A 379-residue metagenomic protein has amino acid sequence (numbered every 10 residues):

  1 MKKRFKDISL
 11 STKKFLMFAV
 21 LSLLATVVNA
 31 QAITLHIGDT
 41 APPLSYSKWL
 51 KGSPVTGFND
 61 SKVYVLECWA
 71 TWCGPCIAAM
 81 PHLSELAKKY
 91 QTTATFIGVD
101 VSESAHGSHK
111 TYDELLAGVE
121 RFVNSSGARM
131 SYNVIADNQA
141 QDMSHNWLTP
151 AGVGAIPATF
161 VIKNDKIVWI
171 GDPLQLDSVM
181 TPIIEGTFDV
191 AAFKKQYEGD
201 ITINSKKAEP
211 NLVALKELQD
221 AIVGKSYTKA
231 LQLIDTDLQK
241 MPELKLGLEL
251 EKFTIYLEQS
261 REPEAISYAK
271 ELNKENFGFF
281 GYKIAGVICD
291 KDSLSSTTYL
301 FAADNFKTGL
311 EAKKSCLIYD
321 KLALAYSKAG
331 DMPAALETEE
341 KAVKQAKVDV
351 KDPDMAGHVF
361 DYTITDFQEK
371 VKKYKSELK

Functional and structural regions predicted by a protein language model:
L16-T26: Bacterial N-terminal signal peptides
P42-Y64: A short beta-strand-turn-helix
K62-Y64, C68-W72, E103, A155: Short pre-active-site segment immediately N-terminal to redox-active cysteine/selenocysteine motifs in thiol-based
A79-A128, Q139-N146: Structural microenvironment flanking redox-active thiols in thiol-disulfide oxidoreductases
A128-M130, A136-P182: Thiol/disulfide oxidoreductase modules built on the thioredoxin-like
I234, M241, E275-N276, F306 (+2 more regions): Alpha-helical junction/boundary sensor with strong preference for TPR arrays
G247-L317, K321-K328: Alpha-helical adaptor scaffolds
V348-K379: Terminal, low-structured helical/coil segments at or just beyond the last alpha-helical repeat
